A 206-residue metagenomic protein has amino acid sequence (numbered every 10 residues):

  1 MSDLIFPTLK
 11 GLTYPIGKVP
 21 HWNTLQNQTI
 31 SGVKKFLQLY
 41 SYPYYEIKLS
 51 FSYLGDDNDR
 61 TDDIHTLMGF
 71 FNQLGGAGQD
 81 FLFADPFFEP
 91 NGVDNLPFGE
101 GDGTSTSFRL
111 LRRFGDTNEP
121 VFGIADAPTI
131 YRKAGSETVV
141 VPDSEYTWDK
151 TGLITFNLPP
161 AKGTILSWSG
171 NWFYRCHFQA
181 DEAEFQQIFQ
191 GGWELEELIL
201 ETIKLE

Functional and structural regions predicted by a protein language model:
M1-T24: Polar/acidic, low-complexity leader/linker segments enriched in S/T/G and N/D
D3-L4, I30-V33, F98-T106: Surface-exposed ligand/attachment interfaces on beta-rich extracellular proteins
K34-D57, F185-E206: Oligomerization/assembly interface segments of phage tail-like spikes and tubes
S52-Y53, L111-G115, T155-K162, K204: Secondary-structure transition/turn motif
D56-T66: Short, conserved charged micro-motifs
L67-E145, N171-E206: Extended beta-strand solenoid/passenger and fiber regions
V140-T164: A surface-exposed beta-strand-loop module
L158-F178: Small/polar beta-strand repeat architecture
